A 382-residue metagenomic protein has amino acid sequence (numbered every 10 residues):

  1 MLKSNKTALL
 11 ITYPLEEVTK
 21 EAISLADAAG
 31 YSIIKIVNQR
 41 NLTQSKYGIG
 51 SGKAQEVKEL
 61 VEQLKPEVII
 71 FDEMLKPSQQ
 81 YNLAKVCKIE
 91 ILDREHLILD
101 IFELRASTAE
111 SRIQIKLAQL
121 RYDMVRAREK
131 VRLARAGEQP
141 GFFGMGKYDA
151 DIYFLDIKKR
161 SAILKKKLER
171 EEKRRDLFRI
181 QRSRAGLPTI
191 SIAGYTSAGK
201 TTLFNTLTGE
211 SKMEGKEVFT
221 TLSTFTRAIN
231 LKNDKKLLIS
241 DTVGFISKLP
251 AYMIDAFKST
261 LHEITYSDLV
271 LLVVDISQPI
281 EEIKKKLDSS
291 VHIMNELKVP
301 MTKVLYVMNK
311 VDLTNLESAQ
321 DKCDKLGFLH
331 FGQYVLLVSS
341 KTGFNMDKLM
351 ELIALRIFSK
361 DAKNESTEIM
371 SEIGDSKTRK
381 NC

Functional and structural regions predicted by a protein language model:
M1-D100: N-terminal accessory targeting/assembly segments
M1-L9, R121-A198, F204-N205, N295-C382: C-terminal-of-GTPase-core extension/linker across diverse P-loop GTPases
L10-Y13, I36-Q39, I70-D72, L272-D275 (+2 more regions): Conserved beta-strand segments of the P-loop GTPase G domain that flank and frequently precede/overlap
P14-E16, N41-L42, M74-K76, L97-L99 (+4 more regions): Conserved nucleotide-binding/hydrolysis micro-motifs of P-loop NTPases
E21-L25, K58, L75-K85, K258-Q333: Conserved C-terminal guanine-recognition region of P-loop GTPase G domains, centered on the G4
Q44-S45, S211-M213, V243-M253, D275-K284: Flexible beta-alpha connector loops of hexameric P-loop NTPases
L97-I115: Short alpha-helix plus adjacent loop in nuclease-associated cores
A185, T208-K236, A251-S259: Switch I (effector-binding) loop of TRAFAC-class P-loop GTPase G-domains
